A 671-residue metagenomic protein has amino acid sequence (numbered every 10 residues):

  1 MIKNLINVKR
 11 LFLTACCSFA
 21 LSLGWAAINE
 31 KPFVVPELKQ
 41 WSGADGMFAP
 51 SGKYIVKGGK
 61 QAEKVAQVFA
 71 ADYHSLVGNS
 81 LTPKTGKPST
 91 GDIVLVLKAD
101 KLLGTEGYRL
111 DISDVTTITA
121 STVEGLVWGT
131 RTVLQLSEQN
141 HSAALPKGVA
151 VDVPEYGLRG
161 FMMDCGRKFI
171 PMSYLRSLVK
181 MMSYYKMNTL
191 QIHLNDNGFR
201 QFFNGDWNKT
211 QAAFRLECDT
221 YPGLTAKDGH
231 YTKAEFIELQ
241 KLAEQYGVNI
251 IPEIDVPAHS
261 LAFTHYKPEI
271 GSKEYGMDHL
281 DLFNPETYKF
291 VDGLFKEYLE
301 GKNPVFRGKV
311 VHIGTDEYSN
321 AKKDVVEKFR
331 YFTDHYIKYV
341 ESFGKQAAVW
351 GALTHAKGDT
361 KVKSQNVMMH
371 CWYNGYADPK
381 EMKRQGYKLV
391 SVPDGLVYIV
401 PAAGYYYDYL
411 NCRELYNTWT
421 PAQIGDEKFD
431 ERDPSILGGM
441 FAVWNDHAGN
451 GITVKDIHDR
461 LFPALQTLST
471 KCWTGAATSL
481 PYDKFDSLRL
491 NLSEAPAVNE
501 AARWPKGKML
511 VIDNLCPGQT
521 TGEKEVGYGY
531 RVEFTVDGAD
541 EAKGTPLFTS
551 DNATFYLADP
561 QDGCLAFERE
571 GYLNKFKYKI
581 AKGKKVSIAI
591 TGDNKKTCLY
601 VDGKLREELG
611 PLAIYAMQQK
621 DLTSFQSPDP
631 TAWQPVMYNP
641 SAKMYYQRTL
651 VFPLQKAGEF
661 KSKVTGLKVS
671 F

Functional and structural regions predicted by a protein language model:
M1-E30: Bacterial Sec-dependent N-terminal signal peptides
I6, W25-P154, A347-A356, K363 (+1 more regions): Acidic, contiguous N-terminal accessory segments
L102-H279, E286, D292-V310, Y339 (+1 more regions): Feature activates predominantly on carbohydrate-active enzymes
R159-M163, L190-I192, I250-I254, K309-I313 (+4 more regions): Hydrophobic faces of well-ordered beta-strands that scaffold small-molecule active sites in alpha/beta enzyme cores
G166, N195-F199, D255-H259, D316-Y318 (+4 more regions): Active-site beta-loop-alpha junctions enriched in small/polar residues
F263, P268-V367, W372-Q385: Active-site neighborhood of glycoside hydrolase catalytic domains
K361-V367, N374-D513: Flexible, acidic glycine-rich loops studded with aromatic residues
R503-F671: Extracellular glycan-associated modules
